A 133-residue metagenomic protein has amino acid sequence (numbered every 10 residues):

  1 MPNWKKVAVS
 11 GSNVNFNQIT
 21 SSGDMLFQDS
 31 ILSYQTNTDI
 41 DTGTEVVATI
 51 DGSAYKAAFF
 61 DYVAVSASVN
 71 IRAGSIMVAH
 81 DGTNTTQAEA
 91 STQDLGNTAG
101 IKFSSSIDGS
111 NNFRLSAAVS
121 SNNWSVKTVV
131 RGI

Functional and structural regions predicted by a protein language model:
M1-V46, D51-A54: Intrinsic low-complexity, repeat-rich intrinsically disordered segments enriched in small/flexible residues
V7, N17, R72-H80, F103-I107: Broad, structure-driven detector of short, well-ordered beta-strand segments within folded domains
V14-N15, S66-R72, V119-K127: Short, surface-exposed beta-strand/loop "edge" segments at domain boundaries and coil↔beta transitions
S21, D29-S30, S66-S68, H80-G82 (+1 more regions): Trimeric beta-solenoid/beta-helix "fiber body" segments of extracellular/virion adhesins and depolymerases
L26, D61-V63, M77, S116-A118 (+1 more regions): Residue-level recognition of well-ordered beta-strand positions that form the cores of beta-sheet-rich folds across
V46-G82: Beta-rich globular "head" domains
M77-G100: Terminal beta-strand-rich extracellular "head" domains that mediate receptor/glycan or other ligand binding
Q93-I133: Low-complexity intrinsically disordered segments
